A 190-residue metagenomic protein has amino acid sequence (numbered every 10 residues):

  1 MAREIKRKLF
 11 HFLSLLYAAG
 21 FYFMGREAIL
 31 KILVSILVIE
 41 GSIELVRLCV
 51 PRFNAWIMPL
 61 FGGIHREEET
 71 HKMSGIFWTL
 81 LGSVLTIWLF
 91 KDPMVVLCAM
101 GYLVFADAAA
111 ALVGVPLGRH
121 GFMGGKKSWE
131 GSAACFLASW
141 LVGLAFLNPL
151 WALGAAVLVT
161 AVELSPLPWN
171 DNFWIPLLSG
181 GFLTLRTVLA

Functional and structural regions predicted by a protein language model:
M1-K31, G41, L45-V142, W151-L189: Interhelical loop and helix-boundary elements at the membrane-water interface of polytopic inner-membrane proteins
S35-V38: Aromatic-rich transmembrane-lumenal/periplasmic boundary elements in polytopic membrane proteins
